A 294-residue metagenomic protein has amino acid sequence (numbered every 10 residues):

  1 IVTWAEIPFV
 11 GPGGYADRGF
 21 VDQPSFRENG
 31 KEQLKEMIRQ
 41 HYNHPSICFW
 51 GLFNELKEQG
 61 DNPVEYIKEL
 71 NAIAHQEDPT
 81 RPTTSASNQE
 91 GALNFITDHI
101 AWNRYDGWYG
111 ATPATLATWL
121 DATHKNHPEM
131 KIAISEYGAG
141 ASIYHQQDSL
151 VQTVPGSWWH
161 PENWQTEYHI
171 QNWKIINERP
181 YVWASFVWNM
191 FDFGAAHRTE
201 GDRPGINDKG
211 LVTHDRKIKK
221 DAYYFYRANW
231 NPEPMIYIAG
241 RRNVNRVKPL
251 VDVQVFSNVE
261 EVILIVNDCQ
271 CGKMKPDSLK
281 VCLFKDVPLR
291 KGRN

Functional and structural regions predicted by a protein language model:
I1-S278, K285-R293: Extended substrate-binding grooves/exosites of carbohydrate-active enzymes
